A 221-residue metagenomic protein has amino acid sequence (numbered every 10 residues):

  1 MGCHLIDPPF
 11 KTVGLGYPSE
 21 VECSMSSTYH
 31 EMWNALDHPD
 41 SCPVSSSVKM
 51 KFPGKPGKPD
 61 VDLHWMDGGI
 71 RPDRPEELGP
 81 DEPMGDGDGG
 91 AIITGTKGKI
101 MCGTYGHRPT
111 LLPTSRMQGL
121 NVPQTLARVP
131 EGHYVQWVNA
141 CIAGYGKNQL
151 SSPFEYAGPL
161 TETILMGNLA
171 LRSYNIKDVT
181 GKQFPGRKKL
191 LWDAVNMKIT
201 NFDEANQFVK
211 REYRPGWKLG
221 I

Functional and structural regions predicted by a protein language model:
M1-P153, P159-I221: Glycine-rich, aromatic-lined ligand/substrate-binding cores of catalytic and carbohydrate-binding domains
